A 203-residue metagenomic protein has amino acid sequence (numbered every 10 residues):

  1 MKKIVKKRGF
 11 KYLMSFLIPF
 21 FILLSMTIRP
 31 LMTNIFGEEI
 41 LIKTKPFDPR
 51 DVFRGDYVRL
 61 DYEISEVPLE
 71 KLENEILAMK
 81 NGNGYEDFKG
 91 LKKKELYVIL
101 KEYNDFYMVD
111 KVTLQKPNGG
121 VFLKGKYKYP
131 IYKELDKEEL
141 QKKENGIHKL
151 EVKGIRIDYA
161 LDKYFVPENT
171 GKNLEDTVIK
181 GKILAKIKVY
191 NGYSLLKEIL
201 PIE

Functional and structural regions predicted by a protein language model:
M1-K6: N-terminal Lys/Arg-rich, disordered targeting/topogenic segments
G9-R29: Hydrophobic membrane-insertion alpha-helices, especially the h-region of bacterial N-terminal signal peptides
S25, M32, Y193-L195: N-terminal intrinsically disordered, low-complexity, charge/repeat-rich segments that act as generic
T33-F47: Alpha-helical transmembrane signal-anchor/signal-peptide segments
G37-L41, Y57, E95, K182-L184: Intrinsic-disorder/low-complexity, polar/charged segments enriched in Ser/Thr/Lys/Arg/Asp/Glu/Gln
T44-N74: Short extracytoplasmic
N83-G84, L100: Signal peptide-directed extracytoplasmic domains
L91-E203: Beta-strand-rich cores of mature extracytoplasmic or soluble domains
